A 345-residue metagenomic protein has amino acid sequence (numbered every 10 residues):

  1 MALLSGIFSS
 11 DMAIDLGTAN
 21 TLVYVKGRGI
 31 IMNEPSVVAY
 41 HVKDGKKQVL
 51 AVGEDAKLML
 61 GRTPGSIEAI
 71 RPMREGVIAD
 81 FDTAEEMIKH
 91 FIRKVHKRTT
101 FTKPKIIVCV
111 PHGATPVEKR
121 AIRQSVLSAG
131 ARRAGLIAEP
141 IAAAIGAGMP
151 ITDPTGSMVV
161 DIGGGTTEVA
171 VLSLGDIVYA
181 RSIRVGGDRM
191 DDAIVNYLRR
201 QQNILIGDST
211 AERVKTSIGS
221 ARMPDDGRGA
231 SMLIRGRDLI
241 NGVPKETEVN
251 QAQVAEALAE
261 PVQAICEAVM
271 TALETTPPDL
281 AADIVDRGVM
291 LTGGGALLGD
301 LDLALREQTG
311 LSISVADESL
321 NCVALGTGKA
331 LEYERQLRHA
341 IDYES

Functional and structural regions predicted by a protein language model:
M1-I162, A170-M290, A296-S345: Nucleotide/phosphate-binding catalytic cleft detector across ATP-hydrolyzing and phosphate-transferring enzymes
